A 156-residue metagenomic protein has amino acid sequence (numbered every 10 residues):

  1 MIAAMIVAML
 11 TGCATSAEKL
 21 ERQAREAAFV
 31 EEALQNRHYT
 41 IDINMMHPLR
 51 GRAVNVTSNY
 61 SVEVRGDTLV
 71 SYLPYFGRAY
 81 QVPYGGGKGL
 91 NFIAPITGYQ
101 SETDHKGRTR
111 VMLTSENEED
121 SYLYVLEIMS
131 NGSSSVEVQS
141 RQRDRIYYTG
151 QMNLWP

Functional and structural regions predicted by a protein language model:
M1-A3: Bacterial N-terminal signal peptides that target proteins for export
M9-G12: C-terminal motif of bacterial Sec signal peptides marking the signal peptidase cleavage site
A14-A17: Bacterial signal peptide processing site
E21-P83: N-terminal secretory signal peptides
R37-Y39, S58-Y60, R65-D67, K88 (+3 more regions): A generic structural signal for short beta-strands and their flanking turns/coil linkers
R78-Q100: A low-complexity, Ser/Thr/Gly/Pro-enriched, surface-exposed linker/loop concept that marks segments flanking
A94-P156: Helix-rich interaction surfaces within compact, conserved domain-sized segments that mediate assembly or partner
